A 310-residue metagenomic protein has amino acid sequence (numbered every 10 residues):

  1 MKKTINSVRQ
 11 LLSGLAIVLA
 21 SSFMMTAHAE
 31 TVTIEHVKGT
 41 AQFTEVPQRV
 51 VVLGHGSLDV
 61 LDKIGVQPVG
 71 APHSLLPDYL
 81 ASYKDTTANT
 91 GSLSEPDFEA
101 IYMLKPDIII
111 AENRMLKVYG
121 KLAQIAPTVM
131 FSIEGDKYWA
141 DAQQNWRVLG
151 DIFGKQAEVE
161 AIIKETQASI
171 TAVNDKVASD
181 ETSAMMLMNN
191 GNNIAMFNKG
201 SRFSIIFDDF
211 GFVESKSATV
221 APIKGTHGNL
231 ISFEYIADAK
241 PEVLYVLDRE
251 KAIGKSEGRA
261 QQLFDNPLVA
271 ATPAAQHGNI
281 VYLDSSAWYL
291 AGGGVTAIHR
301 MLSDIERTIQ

Functional and structural regions predicted by a protein language model:
K2-L19, F23-H55, A157-L187, D248-R249 (+4 more regions): Bacterial Sec-exported substrate-binding components of ABC uptake systems
H36-K38, T90-F98, P222-S232: Short helix-initiation/N-cap motifs at beta->coil->alpha
R49-M103: A short, structured surface patch at a secondary-structure boundary
L75-Y79, M196-H227: Alpha-helical, coiled-coil/dimerization segments enriched in small aliphatic residues
F98, K105-A111, P127, I236 (+1 more regions): Proline-aspartate-enriched helix->loop->beta-strand connector
S132-V148, E181-I205, A252-K255: Extracytoplasmic ligand-binding site segments that recognize negatively charged/polar headgroups
D141, E242-Q310: Structured C-terminal subdomain patch of bacterial secreted/periplasmic proteins
A195, P222-R249, I253: Ligand-binding pocket segment of bilobal, Venus flytrap-like solute-binding proteins
